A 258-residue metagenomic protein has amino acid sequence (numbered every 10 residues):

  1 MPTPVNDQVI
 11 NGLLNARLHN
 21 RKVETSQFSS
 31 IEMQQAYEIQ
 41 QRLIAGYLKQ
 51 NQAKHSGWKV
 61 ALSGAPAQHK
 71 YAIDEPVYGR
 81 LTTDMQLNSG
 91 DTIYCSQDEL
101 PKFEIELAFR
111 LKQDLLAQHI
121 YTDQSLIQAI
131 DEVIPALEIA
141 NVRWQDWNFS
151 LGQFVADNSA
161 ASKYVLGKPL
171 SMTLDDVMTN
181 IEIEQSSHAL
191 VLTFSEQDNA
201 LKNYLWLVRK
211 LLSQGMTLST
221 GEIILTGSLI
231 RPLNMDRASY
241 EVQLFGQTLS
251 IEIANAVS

Functional and structural regions predicted by a protein language model:
T3-L205, R237, Q247-V257: Catalytic-core "active-site belt" of small-molecule-metabolizing enzymes, emphasizing His/Asp/Glu-rich regions
N203-M235: A conserved acidic, glycine/proline-rich C-terminal tail/linker
L225-T226, V242-L244: A generic structural signal for residues embedded in beta-strands
L229-R231, F245-T248: A short, acidic, flexible beta-alpha connecting loop/helix-capping segment that sits on the rim of active
